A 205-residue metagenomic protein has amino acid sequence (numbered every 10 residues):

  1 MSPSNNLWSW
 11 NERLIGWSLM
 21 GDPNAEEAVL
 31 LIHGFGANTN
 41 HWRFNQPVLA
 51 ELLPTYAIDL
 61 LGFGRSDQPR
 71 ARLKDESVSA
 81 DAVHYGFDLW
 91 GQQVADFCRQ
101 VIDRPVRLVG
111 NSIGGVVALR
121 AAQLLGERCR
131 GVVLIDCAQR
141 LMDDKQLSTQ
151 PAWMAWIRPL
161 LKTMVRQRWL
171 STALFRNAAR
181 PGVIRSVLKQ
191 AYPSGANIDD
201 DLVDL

Functional and structural regions predicted by a protein language model:
N6-R13, S18-N24, E51, Y56-V109 (+1 more regions): Active-site loop/oxyanion-hole signature of alpha/beta-hydrolase fold enzymes
I15, W169-L205: Conserved alpha/beta-hydrolase catalytic His-Asp/Glu region
E26-G34: Short beta-strand element of the alpha/beta-hydrolase
H33-F35, V106-G115, L119: Conserved alpha/beta-hydrolase "nucleophile elbow" surrounding the catalytic nucleophile
G34-F44, T55: Serine-hydrolase catalytic-loop signature spanning alpha/beta hydrolases and amidase-signature enzymes
G36, L60-G64, Q139: Alpha/beta-hydrolase active-site loop signature
Q123, C129-R168: Flexible "cap/lid" loop of the alpha/beta hydrolase fold
